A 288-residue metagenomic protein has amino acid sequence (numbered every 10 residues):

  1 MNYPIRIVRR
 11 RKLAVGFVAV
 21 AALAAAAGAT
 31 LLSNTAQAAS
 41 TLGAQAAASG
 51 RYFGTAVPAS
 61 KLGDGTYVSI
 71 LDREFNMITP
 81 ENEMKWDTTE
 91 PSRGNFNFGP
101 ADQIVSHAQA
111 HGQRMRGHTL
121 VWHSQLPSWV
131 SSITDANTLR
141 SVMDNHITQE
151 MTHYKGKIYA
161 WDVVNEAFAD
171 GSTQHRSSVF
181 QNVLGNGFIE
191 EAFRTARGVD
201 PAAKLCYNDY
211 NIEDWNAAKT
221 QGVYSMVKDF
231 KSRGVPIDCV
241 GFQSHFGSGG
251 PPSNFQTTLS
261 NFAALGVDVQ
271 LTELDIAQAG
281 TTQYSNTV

Functional and structural regions predicted by a protein language model:
N2-V20: N-terminal export and membrane-targeting signals
G16-T30: Bacterial N-terminal signal peptides
A27-L42: C-terminal region of N-terminal signal peptides and the immediate post-cleavage residues of exported proteins
A39-E81: Boundary/entry segment of secreted carbohydrate-active catalytic domains
L42, R73-P91, G99-I212, Q278-T281: Substrate-binding cleft and catalytic face of glycoside hydrolase catalytic domains, especially the flexible beta-alpha
A56-V68, W86-G99, F168-S172, I212-Q221 (+2 more regions): Acidic-and-aromatic substrate-binding clefts and catalytic sites of carbohydrate-active enzymes
P58-E74, A101, R140-M151, A217-F230 (+2 more regions): Short, acidic/polar
I104-R114, N182-N208, T220-V288: Glycoside hydrolase catalytic-domain groove-lining segments
